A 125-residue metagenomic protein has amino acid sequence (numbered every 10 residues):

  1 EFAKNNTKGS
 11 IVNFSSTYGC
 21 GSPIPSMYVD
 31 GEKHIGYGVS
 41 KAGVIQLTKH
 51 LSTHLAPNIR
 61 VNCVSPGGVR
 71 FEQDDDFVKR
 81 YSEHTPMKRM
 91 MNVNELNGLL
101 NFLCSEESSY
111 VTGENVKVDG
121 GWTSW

Functional and structural regions predicted by a protein language model:
E1, E106: Conserved N-box asparagine in the HATPase_c
A3-K4, V12-A56, G68-V69: Catalytic loop of short-chain dehydrogenase/reductase
T7, S108-V111: Glycine/proline-rich active-site loop of Rossmann-fold NAD(P)-dependent oxidoreductases
S15, R60-R70, L100, C104 (+1 more regions): Conserved SDR Rossmann-fold cofactor-binding beta-strand/turn motif
V29-D30, N101, T112-W125: Short C-terminal tail/terminal secondary-structure segment of NAD(P)H-dependent dehydrogenase/reductase domains
A56-R60, V111-G113: Short, small/polar-rich loop/turn modules that mediate ligand/substrate recognition or access, typified
E72-P86, M90: A short C-terminal helix-loop "cap" of Rossmann-like NAD(P)-dependent dehydrogenase/epimerase domains
T85-L96, E107: A conserved structural motif in NAD(P)-dependent oxidoreductases
